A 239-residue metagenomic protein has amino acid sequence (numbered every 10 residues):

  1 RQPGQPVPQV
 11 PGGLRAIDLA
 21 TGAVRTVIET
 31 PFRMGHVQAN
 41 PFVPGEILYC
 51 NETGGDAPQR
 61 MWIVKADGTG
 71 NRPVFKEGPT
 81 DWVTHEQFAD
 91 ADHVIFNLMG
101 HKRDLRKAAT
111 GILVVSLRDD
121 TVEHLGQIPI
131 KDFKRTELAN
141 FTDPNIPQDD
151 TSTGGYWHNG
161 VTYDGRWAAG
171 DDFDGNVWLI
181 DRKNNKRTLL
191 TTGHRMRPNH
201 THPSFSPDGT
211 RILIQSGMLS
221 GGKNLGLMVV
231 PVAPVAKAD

Functional and structural regions predicted by a protein language model:
R1, E29-C50, G78-N97, I130-A168 (+2 more regions): Conserved beta-propeller blade repeats
R1-G13, G22-T30: Asp-box/WD-like beta-propeller blade repeats and closely related beta-sheet repeat scaffolds
R1-Q9, Y49-A57, N97-A108, G217-V232: Short, conserved, GDST-rich strand-edge loop motifs in beta-rich repeat architectures
P8, P41, G55, F88-A89 (+6 more regions): Residue-level signal for WD-repeat beta-propeller blades
P11, P44, D56-P58, A91 (+3 more regions): Surface-exposed loop/turn positions within WD40 beta-propeller blades
G13-R15, R60-W62, G111-L113, N176-W178 (+1 more regions): A short loop-to-beta-strand structural motif that recurs across blades of beta-propeller domains
I17-R33, V64-W82, V115-G155, L179-N199 (+1 more regions): Multi-bladed beta-propeller domains
H200-D239: Blade-level signature of beta-propeller repeat domains, shared across WD40, Kelch, NHL, RCC1 and BNR/Asp-box propellers
